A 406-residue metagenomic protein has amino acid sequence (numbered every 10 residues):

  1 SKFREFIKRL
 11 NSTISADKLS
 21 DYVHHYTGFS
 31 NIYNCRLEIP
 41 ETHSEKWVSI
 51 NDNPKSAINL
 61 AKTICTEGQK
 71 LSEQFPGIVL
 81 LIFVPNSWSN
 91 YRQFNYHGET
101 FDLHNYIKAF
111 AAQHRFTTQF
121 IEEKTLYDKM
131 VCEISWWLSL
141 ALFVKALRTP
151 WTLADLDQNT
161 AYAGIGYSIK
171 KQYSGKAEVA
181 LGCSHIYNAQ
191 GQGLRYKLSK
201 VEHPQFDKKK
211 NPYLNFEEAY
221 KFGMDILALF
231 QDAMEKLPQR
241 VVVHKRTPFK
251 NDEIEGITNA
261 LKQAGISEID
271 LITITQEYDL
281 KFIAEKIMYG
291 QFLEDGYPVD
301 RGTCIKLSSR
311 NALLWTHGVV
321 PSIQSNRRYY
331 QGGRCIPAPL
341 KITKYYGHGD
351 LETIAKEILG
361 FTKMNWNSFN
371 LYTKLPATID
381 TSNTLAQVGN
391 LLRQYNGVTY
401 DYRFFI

Functional and structural regions predicted by a protein language model:
E5-D17: A short, Lys/Arg-enriched amphipathic alpha-helix followed by its capping loop at the start of a domain
S15, L19-I406: Long, contiguous domain-sized segments
